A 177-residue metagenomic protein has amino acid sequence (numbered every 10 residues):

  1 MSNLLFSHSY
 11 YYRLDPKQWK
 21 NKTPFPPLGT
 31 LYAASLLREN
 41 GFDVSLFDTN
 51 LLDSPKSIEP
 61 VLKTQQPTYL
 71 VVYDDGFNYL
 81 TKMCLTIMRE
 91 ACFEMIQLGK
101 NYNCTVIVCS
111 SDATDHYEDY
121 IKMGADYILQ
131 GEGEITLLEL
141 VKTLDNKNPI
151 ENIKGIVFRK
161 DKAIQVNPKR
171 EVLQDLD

Functional and structural regions predicted by a protein language model:
M1-S2, K162: Sequence-level motif detector for i,i+2 pairs with an aromatic at +2
S2-T23: Short glycine-rich His-centered loop
W19-P24, M83-I87: Short glycine-enriched, charge-decorated loop/helix-capping segments at active-site entrances that position
F25, L176-D177: Radical SAM [4Fe-4S] cluster-binding motif and immediate context
G29, L36, N40, S45-D175: Glycine-rich beta-alpha loop elements in corrinoid/cobalamin-binding modules across cobalamin-dependent enzymes
